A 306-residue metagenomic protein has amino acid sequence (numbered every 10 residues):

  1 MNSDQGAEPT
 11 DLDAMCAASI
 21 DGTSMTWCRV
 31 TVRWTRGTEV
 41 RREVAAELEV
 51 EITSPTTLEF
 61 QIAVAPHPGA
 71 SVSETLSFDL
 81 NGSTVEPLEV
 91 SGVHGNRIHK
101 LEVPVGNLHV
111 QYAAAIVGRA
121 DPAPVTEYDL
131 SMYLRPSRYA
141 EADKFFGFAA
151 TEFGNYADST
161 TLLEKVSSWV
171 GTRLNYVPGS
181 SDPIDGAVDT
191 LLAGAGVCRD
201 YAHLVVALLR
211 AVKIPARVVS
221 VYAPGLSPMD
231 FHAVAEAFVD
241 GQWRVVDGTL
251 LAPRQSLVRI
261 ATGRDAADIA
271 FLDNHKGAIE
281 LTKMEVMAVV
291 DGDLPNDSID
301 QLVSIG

Functional and structural regions predicted by a protein language model:
N2-D4, D11: Intrinsic-disorder-associated, low-complexity terminal segments enriched in Asp/Asn/His/Tyr and depleted of Lys/Arg
G6, A14-A17: Intrinsic disorder/low-complexity segments in short proteins, especially the signal peptide and propeptide regions
C16-R119: Intrinsically disordered, low-complexity N-terminal segments that are enriched in acidic
E39, Q61-I62, P66, A70-L76 (+3 more regions): Glycine-rich, small/acidic residue-mixed loop/short-helix segments
I52, V110, I116, A120 (+5 more regions): Secondary-structure boundary elements
F60, P122-Y128, D247: Short, charged, solvent-exposed linker or helix-capping segments at domain edges/interfaces that act as flexible hinges
F60, V103, G118, N155 (+5 more regions): Generic structural "secondary-structure junction" signal
S168, D200-E280: Hydrophobic/aromatic-rich core segments of domains that either
